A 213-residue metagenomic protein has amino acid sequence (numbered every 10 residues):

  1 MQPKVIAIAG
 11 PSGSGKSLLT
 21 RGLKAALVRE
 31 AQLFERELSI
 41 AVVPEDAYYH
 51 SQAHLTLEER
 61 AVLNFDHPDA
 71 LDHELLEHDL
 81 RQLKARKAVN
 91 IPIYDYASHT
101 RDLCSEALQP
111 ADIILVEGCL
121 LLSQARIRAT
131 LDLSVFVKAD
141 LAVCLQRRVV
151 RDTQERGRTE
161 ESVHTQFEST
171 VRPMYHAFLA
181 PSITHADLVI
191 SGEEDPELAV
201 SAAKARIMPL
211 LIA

Functional and structural regions predicted by a protein language model:
S12: The conserved Walker
K16: Conserved lysine of the Walker
L19: Hydrophobic positions on the alpha1 helix immediately C-terminal to the Walker A/P-loop
A31-A53: Short beta-strand-centered segment that lines the nucleotide-binding/catalytic pocket of NTP-utilizing
A41, H50-S98: Conserved nucleotide-sensing/catalytic segment adjacent to the nucleotide-binding pocket in NTP-handling enzymes
D102-Q154: ATP-dependent NMP and nucleoside kinases share a basic, alpha-helical "lid"
Q109-P110, V150-T153, R172-A213: NTP-dependent small-molecule kinase module
